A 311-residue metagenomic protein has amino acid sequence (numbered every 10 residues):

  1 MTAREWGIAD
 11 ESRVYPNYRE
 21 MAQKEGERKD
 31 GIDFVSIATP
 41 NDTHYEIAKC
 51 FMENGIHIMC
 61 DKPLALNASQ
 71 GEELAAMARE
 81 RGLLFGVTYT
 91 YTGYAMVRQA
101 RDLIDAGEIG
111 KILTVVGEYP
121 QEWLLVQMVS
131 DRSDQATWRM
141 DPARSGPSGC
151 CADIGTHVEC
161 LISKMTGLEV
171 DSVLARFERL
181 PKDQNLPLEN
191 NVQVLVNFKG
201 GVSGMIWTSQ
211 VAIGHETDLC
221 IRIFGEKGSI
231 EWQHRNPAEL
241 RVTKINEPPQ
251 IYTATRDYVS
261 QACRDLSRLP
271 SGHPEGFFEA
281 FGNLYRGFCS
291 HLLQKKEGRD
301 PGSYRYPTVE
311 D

Functional and structural regions predicted by a protein language model:
M1-I56, E72, A76-R81: N-terminal glycine-/serine-/threonine-rich beta1-alpha1-beta2 phosphate-ribose binding loop of Rossmann-like
Y15, M59, L84-G86, V116 (+2 more regions): Structural detector of well-ordered beta-strand residues that form the stable sheet scaffold of enzyme domains
N54-N67: ADP-ribose/adenylate-binding Rossmann-like module
L64-S69, G93-A95: Conserved PLP phosphate-binding loop immediately N-terminal to the Schiff-base lysine helix in PLP-dependent enzymes
L84, Y91-L186, L240: Predominantly a Rossmann-like dinucleotide-binding segment in NAD(P)-dependent oxidoreductases
T90, Q193, F198, R222 (+1 more regions): C-terminal glycine/acidic-rich active-site capping loop/insertion
I154-I230, H234-A238: Glycine-rich, aromatic-lined ligand/substrate-binding cores of catalytic and carbohydrate-binding domains
